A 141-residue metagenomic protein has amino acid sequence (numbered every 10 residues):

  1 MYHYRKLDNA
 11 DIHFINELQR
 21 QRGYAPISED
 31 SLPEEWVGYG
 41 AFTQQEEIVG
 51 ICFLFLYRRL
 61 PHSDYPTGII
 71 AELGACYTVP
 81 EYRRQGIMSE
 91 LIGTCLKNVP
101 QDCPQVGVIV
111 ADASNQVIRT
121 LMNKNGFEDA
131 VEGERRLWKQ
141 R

Functional and structural regions predicted by a protein language model:
M1-I27: Short amphipathic alpha-helix that is part of the acyltransferase structural core
Q19-Q44, F53: Active-site rim helix/loop that mediates acceptor-substrate recognition in acyltransferases
E34-E35, C52-P66: A conserved beta-strand-loop-helix scaffold within acyl/acetyltransferase catalytic domains
G40, E47-R58, E72, Y77: Conserved beta-strand in the GNAT
R59, V110-D112, N123-R141: Conserved catalytic-core motifs of GNAT/GCN5-like acyltransferases
D64-P80: Conserved acetyl-CoA binding element of GNAT-fold acetyltransferases
T78, R84-K97: Conserved acetyl-CoA-binding loop-helix of GNAT-fold acetyltransferases
V99-A113: Conserved GNAT acetyl-CoA-binding A-motif
